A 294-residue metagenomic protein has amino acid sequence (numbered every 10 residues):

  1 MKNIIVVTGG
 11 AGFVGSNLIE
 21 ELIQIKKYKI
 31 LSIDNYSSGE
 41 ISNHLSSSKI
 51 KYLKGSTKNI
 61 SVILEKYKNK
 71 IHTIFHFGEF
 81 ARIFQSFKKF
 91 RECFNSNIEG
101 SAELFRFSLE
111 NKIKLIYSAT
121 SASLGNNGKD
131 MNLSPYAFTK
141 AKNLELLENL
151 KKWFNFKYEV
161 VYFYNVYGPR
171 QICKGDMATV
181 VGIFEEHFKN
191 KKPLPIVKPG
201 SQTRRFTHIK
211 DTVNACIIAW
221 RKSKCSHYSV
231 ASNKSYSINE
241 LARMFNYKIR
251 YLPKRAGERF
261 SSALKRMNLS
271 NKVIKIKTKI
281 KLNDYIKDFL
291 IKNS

Functional and structural regions predicted by a protein language model:
M1-Y164, F289-N293: N-terminal Rossmann-like NAD(P)+-binding domain of SDR-like oxidoreductases, especially those catalyzing
S61, F84, R91, A102 (+4 more regions): Residues in well-ordered alpha-helical elements
N127, P169-I172, N239-E240: Short beta-loop-alpha junction of Rossmann-like oxidoreductase domains
L133-Y136, Y164-A178, K198-K210: Glycine-rich "substrate-gating" loop/helix at the edge of Rossmann-like oxidoreductase active sites
K142-L150, V180, F184, L241 (+1 more regions): Hydrophobic alpha-helix immediately C-terminal to the catalytic Tyr-X-X-X-Lys motif of short-chain
V166, G182-P195, R204-S229: Alpha-helical substrate-binding/gating segment
I209, S237-E240, R255-K292: Conserved C-terminal active-site "lid" loop/helix of NAD(P)H-dependent oxidoreductases that clamps the redox cofactor
A215-G257: Mid/C-terminal beta-alpha module of Rossmann-like enzyme folds, strongest in SDR-family dehydrogenases/epimerases
